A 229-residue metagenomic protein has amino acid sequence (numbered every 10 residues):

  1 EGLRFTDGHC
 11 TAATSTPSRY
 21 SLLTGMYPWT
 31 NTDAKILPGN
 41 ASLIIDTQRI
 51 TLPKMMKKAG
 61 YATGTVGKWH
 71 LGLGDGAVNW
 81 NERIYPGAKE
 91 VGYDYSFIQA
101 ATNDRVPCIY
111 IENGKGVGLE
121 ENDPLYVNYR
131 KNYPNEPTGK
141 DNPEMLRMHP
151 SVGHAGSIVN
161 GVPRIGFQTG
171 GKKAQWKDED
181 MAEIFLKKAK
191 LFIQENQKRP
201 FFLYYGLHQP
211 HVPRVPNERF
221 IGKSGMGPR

Functional and structural regions predicted by a protein language model:
E1-R229: Formylglycine-dependent sulfatase
